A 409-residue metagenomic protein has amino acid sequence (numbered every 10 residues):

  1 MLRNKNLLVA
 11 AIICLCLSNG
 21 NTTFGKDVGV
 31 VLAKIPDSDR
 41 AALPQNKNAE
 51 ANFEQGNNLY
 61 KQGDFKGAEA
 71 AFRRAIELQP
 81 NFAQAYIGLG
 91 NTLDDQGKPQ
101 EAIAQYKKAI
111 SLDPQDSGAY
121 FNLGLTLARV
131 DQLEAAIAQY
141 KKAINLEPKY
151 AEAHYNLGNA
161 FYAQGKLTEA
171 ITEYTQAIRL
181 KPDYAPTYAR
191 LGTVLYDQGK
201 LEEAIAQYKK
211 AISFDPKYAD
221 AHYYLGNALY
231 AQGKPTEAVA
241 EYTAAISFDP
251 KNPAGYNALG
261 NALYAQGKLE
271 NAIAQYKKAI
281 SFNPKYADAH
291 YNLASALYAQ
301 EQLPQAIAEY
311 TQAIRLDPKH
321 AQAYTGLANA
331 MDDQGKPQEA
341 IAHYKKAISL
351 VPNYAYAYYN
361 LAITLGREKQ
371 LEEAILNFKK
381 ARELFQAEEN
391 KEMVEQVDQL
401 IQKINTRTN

Functional and structural regions predicted by a protein language model:
R3, A10, G29-A41, R367-N409: Terminal, low-structured helical/coil segments at or just beyond the last alpha-helical repeat
K47-L78, N91-D95, L125-R129, N159 (+3 more regions): Alpha-helical segment of the N-proximal tetratricopeptide repeat
A49-E50, A83-Q84, S117-G118, A151-E152 (+7 more regions): Helix-start (N-cap) detector for alpha-helical repeat units in TPR-like alpha-solenoids, especially tetratricopeptide
K61, D95-Q96, R129-V130, A163-Q164 (+9 more regions): Register position in tetratricopeptide repeats
